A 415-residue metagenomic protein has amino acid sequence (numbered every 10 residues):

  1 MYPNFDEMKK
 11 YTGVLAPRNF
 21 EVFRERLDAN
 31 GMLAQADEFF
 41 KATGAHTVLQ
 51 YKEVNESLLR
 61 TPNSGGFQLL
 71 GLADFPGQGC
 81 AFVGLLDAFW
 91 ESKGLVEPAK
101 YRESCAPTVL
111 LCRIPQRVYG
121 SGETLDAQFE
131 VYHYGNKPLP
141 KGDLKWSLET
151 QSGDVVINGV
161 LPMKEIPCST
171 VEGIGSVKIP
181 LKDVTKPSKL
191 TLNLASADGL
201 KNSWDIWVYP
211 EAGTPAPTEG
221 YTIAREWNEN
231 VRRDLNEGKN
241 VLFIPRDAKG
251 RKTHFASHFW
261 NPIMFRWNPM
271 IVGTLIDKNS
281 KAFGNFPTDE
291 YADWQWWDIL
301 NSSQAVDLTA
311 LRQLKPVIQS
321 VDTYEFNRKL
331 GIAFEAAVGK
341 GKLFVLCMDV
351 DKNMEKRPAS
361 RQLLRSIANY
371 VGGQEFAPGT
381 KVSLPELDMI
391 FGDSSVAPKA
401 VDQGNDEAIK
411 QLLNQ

Functional and structural regions predicted by a protein language model:
M1-K141, K145-L148: Substrate-binding clefts and catalytic carboxylate motifs of secreted carbohydrate-active enzymes
D74-A81, V155, N230, K249-R251 (+1 more regions): Flexible loop/turn segments at secondary-structure boundaries
G122-M163, I174-P180, K186-A197: Beta-strand-rich binding/interaction modules
P162-E165, G199-P215: Short beta-strand elements
W207-E226, P378: Low-complexity, Pro/Ser/Thr- and charge-rich linker/hinge segments at domain boundaries
E219-M264, A337-F344, I367-Y370, Q415: Short alpha-beta junction capping motif
D247-K252, W260-P358, E375-N414: Catalytic beta-strand/loop cores that center a nucleophilic Ser/Cys/Thr and support acyl-enzyme chemistry
A359-V371: Short amphipathic C-terminal alpha-helix that caps PH/PH-like domains
